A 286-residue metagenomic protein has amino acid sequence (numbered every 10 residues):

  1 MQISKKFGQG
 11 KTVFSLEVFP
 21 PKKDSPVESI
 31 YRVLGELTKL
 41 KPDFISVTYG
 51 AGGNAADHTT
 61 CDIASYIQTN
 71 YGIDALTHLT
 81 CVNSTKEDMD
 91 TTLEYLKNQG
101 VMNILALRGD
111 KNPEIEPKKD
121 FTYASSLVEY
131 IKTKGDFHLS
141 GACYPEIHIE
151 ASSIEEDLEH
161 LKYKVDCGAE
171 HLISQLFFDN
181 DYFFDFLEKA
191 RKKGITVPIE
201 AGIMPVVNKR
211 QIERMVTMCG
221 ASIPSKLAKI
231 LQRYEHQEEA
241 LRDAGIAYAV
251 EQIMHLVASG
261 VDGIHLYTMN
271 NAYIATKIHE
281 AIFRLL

Functional and structural regions predicted by a protein language model:
M1-L16, K23, A228, F283-L286: N-terminal amphipathic alpha-helix/helix-capping segment at the start of soluble metabolic enzymes
I3-K5, V27-E36, G52-I73: Glycine-rich, positively charged N-terminal anion/phosphate-binding segment
V13-S29, A75-E87, S140-E156, R233-A247: Active-site mouth loops of central-metabolism enzymes
E17, I45, L96, K164 (+3 more regions): Conserved, mostly hydrophobic/aromatic
V18-P21, T48-G52, H78-S84, G109-K111 (+5 more regions): Active-site beta-loop-alpha junctions enriched in small/polar residues
P21, P42-I63, G109-K119, E170-F183 (+1 more regions): Glycine-rich, proline-tolerant flexible connector loops at the mouths of alpha/beta enzymes
S29, C81-Y95, K118-T122: Glycine-rich anion/phosphate-binding loops
K119-Y144, G194-I246, E251, I282-L286: Active-site pocket-lining/capping segments in soluble small-molecule metabolic enzymes
